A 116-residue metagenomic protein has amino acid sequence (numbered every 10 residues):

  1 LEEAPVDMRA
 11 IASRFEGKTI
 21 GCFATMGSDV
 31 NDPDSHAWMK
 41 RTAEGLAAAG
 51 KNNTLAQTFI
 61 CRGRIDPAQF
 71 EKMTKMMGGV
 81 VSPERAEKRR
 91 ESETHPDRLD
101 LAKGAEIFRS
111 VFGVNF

Functional and structural regions predicted by a protein language model:
E2-F116: FMN-binding flavodoxin-like domain, especially the glycine-rich phosphate-binding loop
